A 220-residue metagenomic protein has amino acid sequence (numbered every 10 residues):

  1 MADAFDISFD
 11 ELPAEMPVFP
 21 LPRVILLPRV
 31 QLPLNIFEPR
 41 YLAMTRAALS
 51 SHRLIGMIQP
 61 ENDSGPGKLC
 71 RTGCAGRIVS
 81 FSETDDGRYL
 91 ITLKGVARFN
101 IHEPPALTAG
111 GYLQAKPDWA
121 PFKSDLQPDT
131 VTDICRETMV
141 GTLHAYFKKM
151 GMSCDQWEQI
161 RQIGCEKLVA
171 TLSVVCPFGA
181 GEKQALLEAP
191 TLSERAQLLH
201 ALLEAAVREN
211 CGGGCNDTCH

Functional and structural regions predicted by a protein language model:
M1-H220: N-terminal low-complexity, acidic/polar interaction/targeting segments
